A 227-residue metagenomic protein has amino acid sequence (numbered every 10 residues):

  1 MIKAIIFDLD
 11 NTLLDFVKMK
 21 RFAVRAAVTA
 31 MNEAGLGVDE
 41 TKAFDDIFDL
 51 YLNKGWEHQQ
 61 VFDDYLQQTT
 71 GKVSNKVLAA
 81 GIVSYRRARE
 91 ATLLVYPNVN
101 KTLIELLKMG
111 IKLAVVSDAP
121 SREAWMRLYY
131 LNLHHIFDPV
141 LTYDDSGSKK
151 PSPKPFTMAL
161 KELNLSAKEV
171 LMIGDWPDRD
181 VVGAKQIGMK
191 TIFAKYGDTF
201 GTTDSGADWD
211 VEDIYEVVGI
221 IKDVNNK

Functional and structural regions predicted by a protein language model:
M1-I5, V17-K18, Q68, N100 (+1 more regions): Asp-based, Mg2+/Mn2+-dependent phosphohydrolase catalytic module
I2-P97, K101, R122: N-terminal helical cap/lid subdomain that shapes the substrate entry/recognition surface in HAD-like hydrolases
